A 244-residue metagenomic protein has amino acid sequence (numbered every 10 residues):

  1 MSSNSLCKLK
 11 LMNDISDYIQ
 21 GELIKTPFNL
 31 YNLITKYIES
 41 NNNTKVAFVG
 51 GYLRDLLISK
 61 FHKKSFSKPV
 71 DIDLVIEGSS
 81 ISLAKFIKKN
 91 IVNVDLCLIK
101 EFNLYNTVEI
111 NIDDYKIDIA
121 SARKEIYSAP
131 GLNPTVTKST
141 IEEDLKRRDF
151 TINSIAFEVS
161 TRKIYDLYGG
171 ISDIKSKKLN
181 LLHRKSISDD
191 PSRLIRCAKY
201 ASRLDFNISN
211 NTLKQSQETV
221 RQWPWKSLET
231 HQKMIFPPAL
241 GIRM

Functional and structural regions predicted by a protein language model:
M1-M244: Catalytic cores of the polymerase beta-like nucleotidyltransferase superfamily and closely associated nucleotide
